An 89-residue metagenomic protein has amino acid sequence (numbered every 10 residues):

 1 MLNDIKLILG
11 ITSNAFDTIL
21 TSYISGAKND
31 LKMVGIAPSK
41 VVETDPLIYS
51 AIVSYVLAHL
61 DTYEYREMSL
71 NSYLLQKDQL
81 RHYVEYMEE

Functional and structural regions predicted by a protein language model:
M1-S50, A58, L75, R81-E89: Conserved short "hinge" loops at termini or chain/domain junctions
V53: Acidic, surface-exposed loops and disordered segments
H59-M68: Short helix-capping/linker segments at secondary-structure and domain boundaries
R66, S72-L75: Ordered, amphipathic secondary-structure segments that act as subunit-interaction surfaces in large macromolecular
